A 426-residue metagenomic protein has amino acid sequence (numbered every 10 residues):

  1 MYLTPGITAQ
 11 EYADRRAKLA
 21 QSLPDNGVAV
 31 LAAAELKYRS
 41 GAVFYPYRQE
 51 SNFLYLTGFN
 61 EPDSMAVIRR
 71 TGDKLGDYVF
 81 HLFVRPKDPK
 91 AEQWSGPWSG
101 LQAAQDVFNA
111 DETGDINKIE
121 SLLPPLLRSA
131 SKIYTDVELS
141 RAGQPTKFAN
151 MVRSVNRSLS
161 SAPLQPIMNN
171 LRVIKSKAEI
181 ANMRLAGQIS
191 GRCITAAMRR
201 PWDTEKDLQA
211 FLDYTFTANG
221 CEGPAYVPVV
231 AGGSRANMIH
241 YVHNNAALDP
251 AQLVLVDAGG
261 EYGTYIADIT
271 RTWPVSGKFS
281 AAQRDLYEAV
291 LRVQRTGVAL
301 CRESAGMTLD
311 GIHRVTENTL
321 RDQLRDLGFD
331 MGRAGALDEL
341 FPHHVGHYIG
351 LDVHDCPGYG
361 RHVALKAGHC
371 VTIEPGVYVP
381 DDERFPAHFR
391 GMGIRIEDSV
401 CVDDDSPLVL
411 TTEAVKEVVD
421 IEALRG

Functional and structural regions predicted by a protein language model:
M1-G426: Active-site neighborhoods and metal-handling regions in enzymes and metal-associated proteins
